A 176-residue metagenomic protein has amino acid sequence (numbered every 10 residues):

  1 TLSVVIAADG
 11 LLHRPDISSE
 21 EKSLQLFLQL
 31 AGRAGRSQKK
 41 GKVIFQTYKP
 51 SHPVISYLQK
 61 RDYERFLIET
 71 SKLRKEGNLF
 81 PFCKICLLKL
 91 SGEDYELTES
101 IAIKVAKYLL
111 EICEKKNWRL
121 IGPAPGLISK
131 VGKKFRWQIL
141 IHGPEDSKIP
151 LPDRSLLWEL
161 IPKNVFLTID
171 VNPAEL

Functional and structural regions predicted by a protein language model:
T1-I17, Q29-L176: Accessory helical-bundle/CTD segments and flexible terminal tails appended to RecA-like ATPase motors
I17-L24: Short, conserved loop/turn and helix-capping segments at secondary-structure boundaries that abut family-defining
